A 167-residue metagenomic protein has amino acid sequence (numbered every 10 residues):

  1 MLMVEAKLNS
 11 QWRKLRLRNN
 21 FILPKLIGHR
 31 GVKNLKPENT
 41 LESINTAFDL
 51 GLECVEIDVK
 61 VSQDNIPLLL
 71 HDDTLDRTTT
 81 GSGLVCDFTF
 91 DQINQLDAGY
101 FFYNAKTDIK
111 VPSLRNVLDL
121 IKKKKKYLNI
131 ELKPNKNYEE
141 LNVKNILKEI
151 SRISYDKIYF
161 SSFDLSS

Functional and structural regions predicted by a protein language model:
M1-S167: Phosphate-group recognition and catalysis centered on beta-loop-alpha active-site segments
